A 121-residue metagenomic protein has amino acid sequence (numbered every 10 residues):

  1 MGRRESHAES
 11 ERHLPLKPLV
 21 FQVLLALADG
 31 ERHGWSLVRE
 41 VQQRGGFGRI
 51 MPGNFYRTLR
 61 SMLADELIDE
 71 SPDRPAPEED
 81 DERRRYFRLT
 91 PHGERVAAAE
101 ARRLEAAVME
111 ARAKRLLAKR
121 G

Functional and structural regions predicted by a protein language model:
M1-P18, Q22, A26-D29, E82 (+2 more regions): Intrinsically disordered, low-complexity serine/threonine- and proline-rich regulatory segments
G2-R4, H92-G121: Amphipathic alpha-helical dimerization/coiled-coil segments that flank or bridge DNA-binding/regulatory modules
R12-N54: N-terminal helix-turn-helix DNA-binding core of bacterial DNA-binding proteins
R39, L63-A64: Alpha-helical residues within the helix-turn-helix
F55-M62: Basic amphipathic alpha-helical segments that dock to polyanions
D65-D80, R88: Beta-hairpin "wing" of winged helix-turn-helix
